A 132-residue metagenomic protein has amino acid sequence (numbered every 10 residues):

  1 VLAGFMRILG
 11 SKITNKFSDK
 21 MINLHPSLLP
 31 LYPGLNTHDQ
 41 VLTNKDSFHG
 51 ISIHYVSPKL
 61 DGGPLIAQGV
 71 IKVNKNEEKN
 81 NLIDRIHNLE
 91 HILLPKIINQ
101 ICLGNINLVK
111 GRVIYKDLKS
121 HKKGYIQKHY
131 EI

Functional and structural regions predicted by a protein language model:
V1-K116: Donor/substrate-binding cores of folate-linked one-carbon enzymes
K110-I132: Short, basic/aromatic-enriched C-terminal tail that caps enzymatic domains
